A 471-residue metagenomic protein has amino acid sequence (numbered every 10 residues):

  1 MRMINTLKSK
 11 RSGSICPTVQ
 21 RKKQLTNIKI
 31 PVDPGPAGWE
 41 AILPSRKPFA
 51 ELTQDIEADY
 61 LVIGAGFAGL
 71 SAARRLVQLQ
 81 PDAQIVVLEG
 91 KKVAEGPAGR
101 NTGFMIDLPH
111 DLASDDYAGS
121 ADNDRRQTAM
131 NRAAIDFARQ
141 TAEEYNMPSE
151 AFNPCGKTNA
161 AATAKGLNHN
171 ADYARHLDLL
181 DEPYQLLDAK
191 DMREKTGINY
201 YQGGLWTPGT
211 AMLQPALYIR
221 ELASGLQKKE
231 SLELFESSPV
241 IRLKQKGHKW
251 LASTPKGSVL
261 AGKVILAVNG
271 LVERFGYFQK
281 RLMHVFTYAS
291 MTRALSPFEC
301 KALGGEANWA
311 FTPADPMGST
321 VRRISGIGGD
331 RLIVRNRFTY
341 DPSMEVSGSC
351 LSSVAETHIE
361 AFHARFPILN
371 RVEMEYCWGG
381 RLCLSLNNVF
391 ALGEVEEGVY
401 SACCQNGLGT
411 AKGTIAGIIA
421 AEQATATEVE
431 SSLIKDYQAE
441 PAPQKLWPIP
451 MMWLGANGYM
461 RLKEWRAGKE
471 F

Functional and structural regions predicted by a protein language model:
R2-Y60, Q78-L79, A83: Extreme N-terminal leader/targeting segments of oxidoreductases
C16, Y340-L454, G458: C-terminal catalytic lobe of FAD-dependent flavoproteins
Y60-V86: N-terminal Rossmann-like FAD-binding beta1-loop-alpha1 element of flavoenzymes
L79-R100: Glycine-rich FAD pyrophosphate-binding loop
R100-M130: Glycine-rich active-site loop/strand segments that organize a redox cofactor
G119-G225: Rossmann-like flavin
E144-F152, V240, S258-F298, A302-E396: Active-site substrate-recognition segment that forms the wall of the catalytic cavity or substrate channel
Q202-K256, A261-G262: Helical element adjacent to the flavin cofactor pocket in flavoenzyme catalytic cores
